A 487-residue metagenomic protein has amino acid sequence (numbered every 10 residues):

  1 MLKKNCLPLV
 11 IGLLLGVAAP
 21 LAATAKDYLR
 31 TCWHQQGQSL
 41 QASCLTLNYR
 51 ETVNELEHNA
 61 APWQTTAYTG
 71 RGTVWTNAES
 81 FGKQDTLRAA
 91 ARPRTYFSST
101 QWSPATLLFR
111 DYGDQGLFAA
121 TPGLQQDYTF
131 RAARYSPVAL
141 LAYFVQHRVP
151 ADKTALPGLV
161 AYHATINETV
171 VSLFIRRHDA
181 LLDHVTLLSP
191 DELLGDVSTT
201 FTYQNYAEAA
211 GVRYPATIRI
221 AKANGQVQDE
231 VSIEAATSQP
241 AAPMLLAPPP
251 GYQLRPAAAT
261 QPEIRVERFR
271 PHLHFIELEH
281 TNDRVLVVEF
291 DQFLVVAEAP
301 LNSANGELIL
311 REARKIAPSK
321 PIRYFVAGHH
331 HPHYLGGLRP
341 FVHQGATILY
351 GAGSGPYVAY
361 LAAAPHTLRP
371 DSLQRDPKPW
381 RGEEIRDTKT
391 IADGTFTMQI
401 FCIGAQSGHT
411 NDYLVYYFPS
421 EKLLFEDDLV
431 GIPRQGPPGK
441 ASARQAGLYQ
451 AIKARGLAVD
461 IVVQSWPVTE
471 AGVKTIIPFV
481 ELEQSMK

Functional and structural regions predicted by a protein language model:
P8-A18: Bacterial N-terminal signal peptides
K26-L117: N-terminal mature ectodomain segment of secretory-pathway/periplasmic proteins
W102-V171, R177-D179, S189-G195, P248-R255 (+2 more regions): Flexible, processing/modification-adjacent segments and terminal tails in exported/periplasmic/extracellular proteins
L156-A247, L414-P419, E426-D427, I432 (+2 more regions): Gly/Pro-enriched, hydrophobic low-complexity segments that function as extracytoplasmic propeptides/linkers
Q228-D291: Zn-dependent metallo-beta-lactamase
E267-A313, Y413-I432: Conserved beta-strand hairpin/beta-sheet module of binuclear metal-dependent hydrolase folds, prominently
A304-L349, R455-V459: Active-site metal-binding motif and surrounding structural segment of the metallo-beta-lactamase
L448-K487: Divalent-metal (often Zn2+) His-rich catalytic cores of metallo-beta-lactamase-fold enzymes
